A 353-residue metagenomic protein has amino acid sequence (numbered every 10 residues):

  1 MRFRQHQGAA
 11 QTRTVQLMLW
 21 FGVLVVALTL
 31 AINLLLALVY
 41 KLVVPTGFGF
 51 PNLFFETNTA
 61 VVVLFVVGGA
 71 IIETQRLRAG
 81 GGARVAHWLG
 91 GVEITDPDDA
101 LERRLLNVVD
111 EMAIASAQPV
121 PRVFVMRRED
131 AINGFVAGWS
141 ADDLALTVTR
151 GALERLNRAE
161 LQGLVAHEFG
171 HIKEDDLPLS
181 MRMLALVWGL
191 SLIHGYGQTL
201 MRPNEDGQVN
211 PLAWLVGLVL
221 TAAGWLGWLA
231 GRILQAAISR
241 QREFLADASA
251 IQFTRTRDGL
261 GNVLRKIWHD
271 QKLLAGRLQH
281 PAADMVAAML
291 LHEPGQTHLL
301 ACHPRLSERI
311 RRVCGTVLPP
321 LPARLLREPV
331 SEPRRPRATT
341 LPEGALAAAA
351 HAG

Functional and structural regions predicted by a protein language model:
M1-A137, E174, M183-A236, R240 (+4 more regions): Hydrophobic or amphipathic, alpha-helical segments that drive membrane association/targeting
E93-D98, T147-G163, L234, H298: Short pre-active-site segment immediately N-terminal to the catalytic Zn-binding motif
V109, V148, G163-H171, D175 (+1 more regions): Active-site recognition of the HExxH zinc-binding catalytic motif
A115, G134-S140, E154, G163 (+4 more regions): Replace "in large, NTP-powered and nucleic-acid-processing enzymes" with "in large, NTP-powered factors and other
P121, D142-L144, M285-A287: Envelope-exposed proteins and targeting segments
L260-G261, S307-V313, R324: Divalent-cation
L273-E308: Amphipathic alpha-helical blocks and their helix-capping loop/short-beta junctions
